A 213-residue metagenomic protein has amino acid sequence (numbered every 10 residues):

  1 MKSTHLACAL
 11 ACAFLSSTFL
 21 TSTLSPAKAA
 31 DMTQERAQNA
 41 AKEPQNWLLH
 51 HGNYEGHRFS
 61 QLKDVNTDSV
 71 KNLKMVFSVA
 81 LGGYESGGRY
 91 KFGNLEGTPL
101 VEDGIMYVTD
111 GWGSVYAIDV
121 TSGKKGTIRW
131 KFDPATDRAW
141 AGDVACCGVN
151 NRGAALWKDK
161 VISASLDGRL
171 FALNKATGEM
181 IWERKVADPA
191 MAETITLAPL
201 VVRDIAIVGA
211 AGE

Functional and structural regions predicted by a protein language model:
M1-H5: Positively charged n-region of N-terminal signal peptides that target proteins for export
C8-T23: Bacterial N-terminal signal peptides
A30-R89, K125-G142, E179-D188: Aromatic (tryptophan-biased) beta-strands that constitute blades/sheets of beta-rich domains
W47-H51, F92-S114, D143-R169, T194-E213: Repeat-blade elements of multi-bladed beta-propeller folds
K71, G111, T121-K124, L166 (+1 more regions): Short, ordered coil/turn segments that flank beta-strands lining enzyme active or ligand-binding pockets
A117-D119, A172: Conserved blade-register residue in beta-propeller folds
K160, G168-I181: Mature extracytoplasmic enzyme cores
